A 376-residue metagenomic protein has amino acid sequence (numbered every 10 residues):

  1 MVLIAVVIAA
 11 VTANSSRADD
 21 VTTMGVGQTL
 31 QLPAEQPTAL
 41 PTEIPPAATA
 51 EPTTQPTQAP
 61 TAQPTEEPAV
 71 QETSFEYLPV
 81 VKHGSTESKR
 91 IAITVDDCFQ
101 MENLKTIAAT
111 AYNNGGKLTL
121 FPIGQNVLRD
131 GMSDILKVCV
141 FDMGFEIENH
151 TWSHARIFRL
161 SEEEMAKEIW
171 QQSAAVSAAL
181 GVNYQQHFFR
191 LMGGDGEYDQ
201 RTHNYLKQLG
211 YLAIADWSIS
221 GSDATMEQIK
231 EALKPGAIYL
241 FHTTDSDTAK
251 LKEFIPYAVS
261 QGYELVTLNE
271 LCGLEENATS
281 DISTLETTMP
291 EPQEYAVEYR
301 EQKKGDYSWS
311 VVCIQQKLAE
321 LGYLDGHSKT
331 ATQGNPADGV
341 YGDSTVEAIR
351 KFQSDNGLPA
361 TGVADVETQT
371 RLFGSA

Functional and structural regions predicted by a protein language model:
I8-G25: Sec-dependent signal peptide cleavage junction
T23, T29-T73: Ser/Thr-rich, Proline-interspersed low-complexity disordered segments
P56-E87, T284-D306: N-terminal low-complexity, Pro/Thr/Ser-rich intrinsically disordered segments that act as propeptides or flexible
V70-I157, E164, Q171, A175-A178 (+2 more regions): Active-site beta->alpha N-cap acidic-glycine motif
Y77-T86, Y112-G115, N126-L128, S246-E294: C-terminal domain-boundary segment and adjacent tail
T106, W152-E264, N269-G273: Catalytic domains of cell-wall/extracellular-matrix polysaccharide-remodeling enzymes, centered on de-N-acetylation
L285-G339: Acidic, Ser/Thr/Pro/Gly-enriched interdomain connector segments
